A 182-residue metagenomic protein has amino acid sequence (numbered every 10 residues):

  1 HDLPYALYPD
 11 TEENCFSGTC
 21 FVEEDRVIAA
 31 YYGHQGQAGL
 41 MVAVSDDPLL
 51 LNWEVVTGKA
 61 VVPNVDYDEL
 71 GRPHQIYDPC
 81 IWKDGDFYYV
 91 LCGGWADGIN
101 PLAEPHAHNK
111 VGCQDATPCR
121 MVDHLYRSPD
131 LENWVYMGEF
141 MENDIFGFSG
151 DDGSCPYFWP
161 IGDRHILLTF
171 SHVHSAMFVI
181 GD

Functional and structural regions predicted by a protein language model:
H1-F148, P160-D182: Beta-rich carbohydrate-recognition and catalytic domains
